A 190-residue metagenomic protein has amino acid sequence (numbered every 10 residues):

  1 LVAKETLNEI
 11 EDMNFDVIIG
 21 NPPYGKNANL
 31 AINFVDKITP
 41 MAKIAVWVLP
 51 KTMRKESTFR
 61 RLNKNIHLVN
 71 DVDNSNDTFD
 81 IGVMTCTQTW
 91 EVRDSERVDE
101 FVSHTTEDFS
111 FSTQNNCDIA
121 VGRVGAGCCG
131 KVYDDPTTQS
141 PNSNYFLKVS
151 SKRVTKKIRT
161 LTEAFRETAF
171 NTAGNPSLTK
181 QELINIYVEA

Functional and structural regions predicted by a protein language model:
L1-A190: Class I S-adenosyl-L-methionine-dependent methyltransferase catalytic core
